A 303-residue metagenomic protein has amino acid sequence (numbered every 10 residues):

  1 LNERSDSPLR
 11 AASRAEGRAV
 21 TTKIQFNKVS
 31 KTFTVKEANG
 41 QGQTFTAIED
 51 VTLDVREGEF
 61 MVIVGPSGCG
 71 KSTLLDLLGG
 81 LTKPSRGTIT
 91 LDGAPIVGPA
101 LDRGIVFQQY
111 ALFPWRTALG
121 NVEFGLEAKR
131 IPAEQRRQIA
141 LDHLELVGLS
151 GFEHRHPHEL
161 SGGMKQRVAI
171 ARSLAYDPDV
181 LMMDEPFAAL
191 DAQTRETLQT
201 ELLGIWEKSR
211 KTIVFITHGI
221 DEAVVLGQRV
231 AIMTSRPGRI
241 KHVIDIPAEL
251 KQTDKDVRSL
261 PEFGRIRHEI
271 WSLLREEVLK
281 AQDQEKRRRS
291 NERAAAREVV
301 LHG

Functional and structural regions predicted by a protein language model:
V64-P66: The feature captures the beta-strand-to-loop junction immediately N-terminal to the Walker
G79: Helix-to-loop junction immediately C-terminal to a conserved catalytic motif
G87-P99, I139: Conserved ABC transporter NBD signature motif
R116-F124: Short coil-to-helix segment of the ABC ATPase nucleotide-binding domain corresponding to the Q-loop/switch region
E127, E134-F152, G204: Conserved ABC ATPase "signature" region
R155-H158, Y176: Conserved signature/switch motifs of ABC ATPase nucleotide-binding domains
I170: Hydrophobic anchor residue at the start of the ABC signature
L181-D184: Catalytic Walker B motif of ABC-type/P-loop ATPase nucleotide-binding domains
